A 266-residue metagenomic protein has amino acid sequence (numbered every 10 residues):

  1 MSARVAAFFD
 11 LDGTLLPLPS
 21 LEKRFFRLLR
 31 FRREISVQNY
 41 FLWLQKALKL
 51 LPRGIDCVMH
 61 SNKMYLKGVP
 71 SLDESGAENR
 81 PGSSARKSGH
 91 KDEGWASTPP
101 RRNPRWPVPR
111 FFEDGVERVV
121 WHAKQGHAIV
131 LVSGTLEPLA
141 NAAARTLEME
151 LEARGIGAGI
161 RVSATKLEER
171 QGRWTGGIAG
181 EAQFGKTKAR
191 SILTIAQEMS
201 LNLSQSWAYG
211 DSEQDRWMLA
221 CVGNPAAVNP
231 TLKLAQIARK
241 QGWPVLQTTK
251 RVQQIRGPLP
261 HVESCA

Functional and structural regions predicted by a protein language model:
M1-R53: Active-site neighborhood of HAD-like aspartate-dependent phosphohydrolases
S2-F9, S75-A96, R101-A266: C-terminal cap/substrate-recognition subdomain and adjoining C-terminal extension of metal-dependent phosphatase-like
P19-K23, M59-H60, P138, K186 (+1 more regions): A generic alpha-helix surface/boundary motif
E34, S71, A227-V228: Alpha-helix boundary/capping and short turn/kink residues
P52-R53, M64-V69, L167-Q171: Active-site phosphate/ATP/adenylate-binding loop shared across adenylate-forming ligases
D56: Short, surface-exposed acidic-centric catalytic microdomains
H60-D73, R80: PIN-domain endoribonuclease scaffold, especially VapC-family toxins
